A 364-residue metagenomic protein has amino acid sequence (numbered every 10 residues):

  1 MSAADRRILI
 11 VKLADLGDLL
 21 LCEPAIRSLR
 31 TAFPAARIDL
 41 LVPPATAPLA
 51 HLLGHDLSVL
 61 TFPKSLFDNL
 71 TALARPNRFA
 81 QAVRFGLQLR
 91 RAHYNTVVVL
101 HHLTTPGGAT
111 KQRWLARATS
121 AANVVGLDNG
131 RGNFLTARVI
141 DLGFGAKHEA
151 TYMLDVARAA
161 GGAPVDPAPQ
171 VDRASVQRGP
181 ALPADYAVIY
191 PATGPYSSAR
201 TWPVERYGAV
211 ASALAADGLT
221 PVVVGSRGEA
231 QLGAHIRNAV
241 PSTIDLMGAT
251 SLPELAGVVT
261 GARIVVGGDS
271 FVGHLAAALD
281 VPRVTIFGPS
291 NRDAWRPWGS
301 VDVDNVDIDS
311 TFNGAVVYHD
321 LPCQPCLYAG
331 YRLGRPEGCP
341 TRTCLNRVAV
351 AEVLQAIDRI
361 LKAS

Functional and structural regions predicted by a protein language model:
M1-S364: Catalytic machinery of carbohydrate-active enzymes, primarily nucleotide-sugar-dependent glycosyltransferases
